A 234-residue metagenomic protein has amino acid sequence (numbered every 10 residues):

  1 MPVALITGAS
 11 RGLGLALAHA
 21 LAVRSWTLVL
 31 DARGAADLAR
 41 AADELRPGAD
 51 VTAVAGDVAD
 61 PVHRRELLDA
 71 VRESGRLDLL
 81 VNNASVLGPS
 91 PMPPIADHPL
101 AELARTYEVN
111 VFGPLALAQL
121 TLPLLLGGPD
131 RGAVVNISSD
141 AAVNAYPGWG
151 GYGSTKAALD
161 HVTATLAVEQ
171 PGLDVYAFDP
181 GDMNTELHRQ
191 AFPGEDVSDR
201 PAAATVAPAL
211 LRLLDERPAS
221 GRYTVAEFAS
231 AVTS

Functional and structural regions predicted by a protein language model:
S10-R11: Conserved glycine-rich cofactor-binding loop
R24-A41: Conserved glycine-rich Rossmann-like NAD(P)H-binding loop of the short-chain dehydrogenase/reductase
N83-P91: Conserved NAD(P)H cofactor-binding loop of Rossmann-fold oxidoreductase domains
P91-I95, P99-A104: Substrate-binding pocket helix/loop in short-chain dehydrogenase/reductase
A118, T155: Active-site helix of classical SDR
S139: Residue(s) in the substrate-gating loop at a strand-loop-helix junction that position the organic substrate next
G172-L173, A177-G181, T185, P193-S234: C-terminal helical subdomain
